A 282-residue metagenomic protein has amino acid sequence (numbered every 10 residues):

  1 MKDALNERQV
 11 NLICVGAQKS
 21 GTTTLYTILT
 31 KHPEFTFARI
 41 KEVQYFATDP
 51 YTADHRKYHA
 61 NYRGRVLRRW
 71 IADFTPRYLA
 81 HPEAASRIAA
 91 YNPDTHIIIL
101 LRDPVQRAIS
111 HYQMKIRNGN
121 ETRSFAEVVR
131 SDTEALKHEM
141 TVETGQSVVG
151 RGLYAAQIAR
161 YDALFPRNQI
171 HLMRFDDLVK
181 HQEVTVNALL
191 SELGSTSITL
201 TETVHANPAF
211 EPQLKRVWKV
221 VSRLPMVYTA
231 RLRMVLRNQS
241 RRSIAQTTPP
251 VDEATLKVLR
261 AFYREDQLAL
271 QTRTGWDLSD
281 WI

Functional and structural regions predicted by a protein language model:
M1-P82, A90-T95, P104-H138, F165: PAPS-dependent sulfotransferase catalytic core
E7, V15-Q18, Y51, R77-H81 (+4 more regions): Aromatic-acidic/polar surface patches that form glycan- and anion
G21-T22, Y58, A72, I88 (+8 more regions): Generic structural signal for small/hydrophobic residues in well-ordered secondary structure, especially within
H32, E42-V43, T75-P76, R151 (+4 more regions): Generic secondary-structure boundary/loop-capping signal
E34, L67, Q113, I198 (+2 more regions): Generic structural signal for secondary-structure transition and capping sites
T52-G64, N120-E202: PAPS-dependent sulfotransferase catalytic domain
Y58-N61, A84, Y154-I158, T185 (+2 more regions): Alpha-helical packing segments of well-folded alpha/beta enzyme cores
A159-K257, A261, W276, W281-I282: The conserved 3'-phosphoadenosine-5'-phosphosulfate
